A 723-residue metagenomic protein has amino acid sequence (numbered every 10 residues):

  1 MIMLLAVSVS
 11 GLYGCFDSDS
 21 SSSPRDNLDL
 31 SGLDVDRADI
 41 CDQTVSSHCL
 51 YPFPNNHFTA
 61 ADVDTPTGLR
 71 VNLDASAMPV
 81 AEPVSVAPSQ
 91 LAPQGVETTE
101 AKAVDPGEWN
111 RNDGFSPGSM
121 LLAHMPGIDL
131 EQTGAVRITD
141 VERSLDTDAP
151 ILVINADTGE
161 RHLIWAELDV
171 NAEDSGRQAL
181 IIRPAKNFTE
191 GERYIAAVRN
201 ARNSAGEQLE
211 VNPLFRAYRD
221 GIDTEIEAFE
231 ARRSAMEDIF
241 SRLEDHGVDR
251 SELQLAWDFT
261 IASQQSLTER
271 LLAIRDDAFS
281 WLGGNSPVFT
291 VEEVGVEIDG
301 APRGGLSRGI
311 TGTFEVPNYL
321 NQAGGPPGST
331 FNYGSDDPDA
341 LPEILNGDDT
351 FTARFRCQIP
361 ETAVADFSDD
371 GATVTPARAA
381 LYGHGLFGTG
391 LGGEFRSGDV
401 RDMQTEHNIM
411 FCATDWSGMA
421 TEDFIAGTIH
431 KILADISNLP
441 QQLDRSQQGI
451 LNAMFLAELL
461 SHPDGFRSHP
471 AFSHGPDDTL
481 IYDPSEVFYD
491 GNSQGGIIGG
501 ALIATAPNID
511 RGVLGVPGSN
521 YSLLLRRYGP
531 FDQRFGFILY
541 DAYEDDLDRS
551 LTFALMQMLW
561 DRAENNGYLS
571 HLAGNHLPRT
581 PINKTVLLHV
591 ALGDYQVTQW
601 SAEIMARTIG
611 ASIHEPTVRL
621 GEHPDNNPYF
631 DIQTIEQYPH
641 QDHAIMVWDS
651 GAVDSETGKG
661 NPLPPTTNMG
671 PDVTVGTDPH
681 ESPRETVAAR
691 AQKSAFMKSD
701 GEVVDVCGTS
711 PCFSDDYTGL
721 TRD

Functional and structural regions predicted by a protein language model:
G11-G14: C-terminal motif of bacterial Sec signal peptides marking the signal peptidase cleavage site
F16-D19: Bacterial signal peptide processing site
S23-G325: Acidic, low-complexity Ser/Thr/Gly/Pro-rich repeat segments typical of extracellular/periplasmic and surface-exposed
Q254, D483-E486, R579-V586: Short, proline-enriched alpha-helix->beta-strand connector loops that line the catalytic pocket of alpha/beta-hydrolase
P287-A372: Domain-level recognition of soluble alpha/beta enzyme cores, biased toward histidine phosphatases/phosphomutases
A323-A353, S368-P476: Cap/lid segment of the alpha/beta-hydrolase catalytic domain
Q441, R445-Q448, R511-D723: C-terminal subdomain of alpha/beta-hydrolase-fold enzymes, centered on the catalytic histidine and its supporting
P463-F466, A471-R526: Primarily recognizes the serine-hydrolase "nucleophile elbow" in alpha/beta-hydrolase and SGNH/GDSL folds
